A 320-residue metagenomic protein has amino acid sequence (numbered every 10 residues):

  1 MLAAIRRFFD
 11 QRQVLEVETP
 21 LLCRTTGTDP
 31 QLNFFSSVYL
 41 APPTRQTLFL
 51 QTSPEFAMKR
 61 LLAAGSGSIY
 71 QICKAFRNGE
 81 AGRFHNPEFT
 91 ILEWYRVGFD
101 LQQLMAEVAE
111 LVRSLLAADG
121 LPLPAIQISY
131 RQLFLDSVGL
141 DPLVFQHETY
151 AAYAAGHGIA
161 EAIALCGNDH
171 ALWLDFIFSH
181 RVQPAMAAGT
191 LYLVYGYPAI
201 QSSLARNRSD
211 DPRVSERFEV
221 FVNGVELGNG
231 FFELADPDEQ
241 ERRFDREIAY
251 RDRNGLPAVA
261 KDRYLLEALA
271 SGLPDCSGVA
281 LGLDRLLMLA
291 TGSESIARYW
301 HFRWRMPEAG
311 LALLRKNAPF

Functional and structural regions predicted by a protein language model:
M1-Q103, A162, Q183, M288 (+1 more regions): Class II aminoacyl-tRNA synthetase-like tRNA-binding/catalytic domains
F9, Q13, G65, W94 (+4 more regions): A residue-level signal for conserved active-site and pocket-lining positions in enzyme catalytic cores
T28-Q31, N223-L256: Active-site-proximal helix-loop elements at catalytic-domain edges
R96-E107, G120-S129: Cytochrome P450
M105-L115: Short amphipathic C-terminal alpha-helix that caps PH/PH-like domains
S114-N223, R246-L273, L313-L314, A318-F320: Metal-assisted phosphate- and nucleotidyl-transfer catalytic regions
N223-E233, L273-T291: Conserved phosphate/anionic-ligand binding catalytic regions in large, soluble enzymes, centered on
A270, L283-L287, G292-F320: Acidic, carboxylate-rich catalytic segments that either coordinate divalent cations
